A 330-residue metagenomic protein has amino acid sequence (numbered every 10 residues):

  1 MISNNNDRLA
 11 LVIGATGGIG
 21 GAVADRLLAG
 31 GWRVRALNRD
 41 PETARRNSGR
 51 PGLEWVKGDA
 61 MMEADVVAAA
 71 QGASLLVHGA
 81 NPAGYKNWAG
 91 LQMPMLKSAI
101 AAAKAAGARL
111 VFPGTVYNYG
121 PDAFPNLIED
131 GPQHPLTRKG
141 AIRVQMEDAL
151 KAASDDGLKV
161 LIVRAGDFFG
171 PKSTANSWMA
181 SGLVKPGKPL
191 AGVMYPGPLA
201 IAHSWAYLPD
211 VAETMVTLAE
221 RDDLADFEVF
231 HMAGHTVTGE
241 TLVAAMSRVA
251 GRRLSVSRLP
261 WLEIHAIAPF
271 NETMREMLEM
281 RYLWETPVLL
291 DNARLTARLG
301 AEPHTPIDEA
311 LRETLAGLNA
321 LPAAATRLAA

Functional and structural regions predicted by a protein language model:
M1-D7, T214-M277, N292, A297-R298 (+1 more regions): Mid/C-terminal beta-alpha module of Rossmann-like enzyme folds, strongest in SDR-family dehydrogenases/epimerases
I2, L9-G30: N-terminal Rossmann NAD(P)H-binding glycine-rich loop of SDR-like oxidoreductase domains
P41, P82, M95-Q145, L161: Conserved Rossmann-fold NAD(P)-dependent oxidoreductase catalytic core, especially the SDR/UDP-sugar
E42-A106: NAD(P)H-binding glycine-rich loop region in Rossmannoid oxidoreductase-like domains and their noncatalytic homologs
A89-M93, L136-D148, S173-A180, S204-W205 (+3 more regions): Short-chain dehydrogenase/reductase
T115, D148-K172: Conserved beta-loop-beta element that borders a ligand/cofactor-binding pocket
G120-A123, L161-S181: Flexible, glycine-rich beta-alpha linker
L183-A206, T217-L218: A conserved pocket-lining segment of Rossmann-fold NAD(P)-dependent short-chain dehydrogenase/reductase
